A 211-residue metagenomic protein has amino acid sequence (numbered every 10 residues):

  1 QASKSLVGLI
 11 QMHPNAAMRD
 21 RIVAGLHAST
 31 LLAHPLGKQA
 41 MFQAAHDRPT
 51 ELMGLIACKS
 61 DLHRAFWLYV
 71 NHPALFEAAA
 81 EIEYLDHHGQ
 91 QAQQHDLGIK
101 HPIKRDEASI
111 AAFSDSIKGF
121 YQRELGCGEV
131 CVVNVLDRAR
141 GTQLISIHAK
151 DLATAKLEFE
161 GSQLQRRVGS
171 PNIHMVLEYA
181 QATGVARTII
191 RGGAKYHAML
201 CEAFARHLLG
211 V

Functional and structural regions predicted by a protein language model:
Q1-G169: Intrinsically disordered, low-complexity polar/charged tails and linkers
K156-E178, A182-V211: C-terminal structured domains
